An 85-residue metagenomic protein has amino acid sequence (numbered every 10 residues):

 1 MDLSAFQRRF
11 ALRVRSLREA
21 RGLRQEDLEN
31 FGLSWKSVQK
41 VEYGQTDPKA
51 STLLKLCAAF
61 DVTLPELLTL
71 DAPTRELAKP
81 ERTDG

Functional and structural regions predicted by a protein language model:
M1-A20: A short, Lys/Arg-rich alpha-helix, primarily the initiator
S4, K40, A58, L68-G85: Short, charged recognition helix plus adjacent turn of helix-turn-helix-like nucleic-acid-binding domains
L12, S16, N30, K40 (+1 more regions): DNA-binding alpha-helical recognition surfaces that contact promoter or target DNA
R15, Q25-E26, L54, P65: Residues within the helices of the helix-turn-helix
R21-K40: Short alpha-helical DNA-recognition segment
Y43: Short, conserved catalytic or interaction motifs in soluble domains
K49-E66: DNA major-groove recognition helix of helix-turn-helix/homeodomain DNA-binding modules
